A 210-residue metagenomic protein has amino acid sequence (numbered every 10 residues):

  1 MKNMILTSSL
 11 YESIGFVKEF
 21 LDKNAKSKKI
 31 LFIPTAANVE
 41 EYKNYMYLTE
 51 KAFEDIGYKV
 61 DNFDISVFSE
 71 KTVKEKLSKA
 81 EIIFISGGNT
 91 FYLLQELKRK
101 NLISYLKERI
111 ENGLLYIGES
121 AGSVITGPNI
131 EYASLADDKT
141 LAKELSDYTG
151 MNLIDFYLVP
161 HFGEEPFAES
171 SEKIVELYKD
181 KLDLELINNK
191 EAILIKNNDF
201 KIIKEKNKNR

Functional and structural regions predicted by a protein language model:
M1-I82, S86: N-terminal beta1-alpha1 cap of cysteine-dependent amidohydrolase-like domains
S8-L10, E191-A192, K196-R210: Patatin-like phospholipase A catalytic core
S27, G57, A80, G113 (+2 more regions): Short, well-ordered alpha-helix to beta-strand connector turns
N38, G88-F91, A121-G122, G163: Short glycine-rich anion-binding loops that position phosphate/pyrophosphate groups of nucleotides and phosphorylated
T90-K100: Glycine/threonine-rich flexible loop motifs
I103-E164: Class I SAM-dependent methyltransferase SAM-binding "motif I" and its flanking Rossmann-like core
T149-N197: Conserved anion/nucleotide-ligand pocket segment
